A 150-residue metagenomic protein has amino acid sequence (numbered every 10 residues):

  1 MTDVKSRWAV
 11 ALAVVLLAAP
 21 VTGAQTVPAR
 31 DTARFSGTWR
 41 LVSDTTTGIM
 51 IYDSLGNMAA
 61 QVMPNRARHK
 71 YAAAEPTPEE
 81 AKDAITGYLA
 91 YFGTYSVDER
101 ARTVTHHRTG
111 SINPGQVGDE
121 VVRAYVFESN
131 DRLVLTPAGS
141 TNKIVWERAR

Functional and structural regions predicted by a protein language model:
M1-A11: Bacterial N-terminal signal peptides that target proteins for export
T2, P20-V21: N-terminal export/targeting leaders of redox proteins
A9-P20: Bacterial N-terminal signal peptides
T22-R150: Lipid interaction determinants
